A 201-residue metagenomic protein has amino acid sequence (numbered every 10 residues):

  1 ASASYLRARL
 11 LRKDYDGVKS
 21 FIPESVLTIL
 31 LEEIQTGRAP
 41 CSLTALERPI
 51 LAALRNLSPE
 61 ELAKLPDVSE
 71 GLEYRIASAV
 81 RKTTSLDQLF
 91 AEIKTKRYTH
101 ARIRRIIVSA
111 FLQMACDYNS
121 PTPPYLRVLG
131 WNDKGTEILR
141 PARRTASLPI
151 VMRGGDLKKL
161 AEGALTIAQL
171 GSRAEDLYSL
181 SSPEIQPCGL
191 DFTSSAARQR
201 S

Functional and structural regions predicted by a protein language model:
A1-S201: Active-site cores that bind ATP or allylic diphosphates and position pyrophosphate for catalysis
